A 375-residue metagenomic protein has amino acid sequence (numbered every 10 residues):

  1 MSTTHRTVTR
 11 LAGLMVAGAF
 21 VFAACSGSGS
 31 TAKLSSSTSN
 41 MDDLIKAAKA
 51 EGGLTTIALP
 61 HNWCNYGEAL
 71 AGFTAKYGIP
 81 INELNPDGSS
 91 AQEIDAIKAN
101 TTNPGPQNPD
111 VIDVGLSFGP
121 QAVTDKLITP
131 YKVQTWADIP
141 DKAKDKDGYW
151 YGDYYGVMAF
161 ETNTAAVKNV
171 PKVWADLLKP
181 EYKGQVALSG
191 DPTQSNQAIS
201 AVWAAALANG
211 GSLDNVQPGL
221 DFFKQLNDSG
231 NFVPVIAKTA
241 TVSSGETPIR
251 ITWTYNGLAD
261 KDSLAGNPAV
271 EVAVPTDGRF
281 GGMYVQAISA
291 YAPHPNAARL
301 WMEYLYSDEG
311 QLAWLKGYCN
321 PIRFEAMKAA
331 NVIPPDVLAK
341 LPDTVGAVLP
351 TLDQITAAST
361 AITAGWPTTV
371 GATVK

Functional and structural regions predicted by a protein language model:
M1-E51, V374-K375: Short, low-complexity disordered leader/linker segments with a strong preference for bacterial N-terminal type II
K46-A47, T74-I81: Signal peptide-proximal N-terminal region of secreted/periplasmic/extracellular or secretory-lumen proteins
A47-K49, G152-Y154, Q197, D277-G281: Short, flexible turn/loop "capping" segments at secondary-structure junctions
T55-A71, N82-K98, G105-E246: Extracytoplasmic ligand-binding site segments that recognize negatively charged/polar headgroups
G119-Q121, S243, P248-P268: A ligand-binding cleft/hinge motif common to bilobed small-molecule-binding domains
Y155-M158, L220-Q225, N231, A265-A290: Periplasmic-binding protein-like
A240, D343-K375: Conserved C-terminal helix/tail region of periplasmic/extracytoplasmic solute-binding proteins
R279-F280, Y284, S289-A347: Mature extracytoplasmic/periplasmic domains
